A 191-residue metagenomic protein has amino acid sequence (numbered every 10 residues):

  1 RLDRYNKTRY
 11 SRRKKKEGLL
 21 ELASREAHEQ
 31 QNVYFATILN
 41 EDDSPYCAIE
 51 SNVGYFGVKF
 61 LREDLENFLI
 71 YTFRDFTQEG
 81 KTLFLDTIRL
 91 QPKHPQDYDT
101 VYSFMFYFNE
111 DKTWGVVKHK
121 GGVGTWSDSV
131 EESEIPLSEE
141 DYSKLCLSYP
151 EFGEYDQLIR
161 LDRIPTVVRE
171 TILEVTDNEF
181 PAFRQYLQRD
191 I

Functional and structural regions predicted by a protein language model:
R1-Q30, D86-I191: Long terminal segments
G18-E50: N-terminal interaction modules that seed assembly of large macromolecular complexes
Q30-I38, Y55-L61, Y102-M105: A structural detector for short beta-strand units
L39-E41, L61-E63, R89-P92, F108: Generic beta-strand structural signal
E41-C47, D64-L69, Y98-Y102, D111-W114: A short glycine-rich beta-turn/N-cap micro-motif
D43, V53-Y55, L65, G80-T82 (+2 more regions): Residue-level signal for glycine
A48-G54, K59, L69-Q78, V117-G121: Beta-turn initiation residues at beta-strand->coil junctions
I70-P95: Long amphipathic alpha-helical scaffold regions
